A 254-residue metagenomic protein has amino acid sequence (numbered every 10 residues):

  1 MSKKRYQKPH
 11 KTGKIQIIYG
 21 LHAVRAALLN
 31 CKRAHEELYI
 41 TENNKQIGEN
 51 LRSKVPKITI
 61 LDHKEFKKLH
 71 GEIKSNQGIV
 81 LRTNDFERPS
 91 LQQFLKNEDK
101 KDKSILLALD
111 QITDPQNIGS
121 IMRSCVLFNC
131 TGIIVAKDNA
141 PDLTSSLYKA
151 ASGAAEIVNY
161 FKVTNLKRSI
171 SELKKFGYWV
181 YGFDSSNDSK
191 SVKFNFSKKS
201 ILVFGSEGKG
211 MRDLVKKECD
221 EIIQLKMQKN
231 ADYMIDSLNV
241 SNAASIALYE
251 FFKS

Functional and structural regions predicted by a protein language model:
M1-D99: N-terminal positively charged helical leader segments and presequences
R25, N30, L127, Y148-S152 (+1 more regions): Structured adenosyl-cofactor binding patch, chiefly the S-adenosyl-L-methionine
N43, H63-F66, D138-A140, E207-K209 (+1 more regions): Short, acidic/turn-prone active-site loops that include or flank metal/cofactor- and phosphate-binding residues
I47, A140-S146, K209-E218: Short, glycine/polar-rich helix-capping loops at beta-to-alpha or helix-loop-helix junctions that flank or form
T59-H63, N159-K167, I223: Short acidic-hydrophobic, aromatic-tinged amphipathic segments that line or gate anion-handling sites
Q92, K96-N187: RNA substrate-binding interface of SAM-dependent RNA methyltransferases
Y181-S237: Active-site/ligand-binding-proximal alpha/beta "capping" segment
